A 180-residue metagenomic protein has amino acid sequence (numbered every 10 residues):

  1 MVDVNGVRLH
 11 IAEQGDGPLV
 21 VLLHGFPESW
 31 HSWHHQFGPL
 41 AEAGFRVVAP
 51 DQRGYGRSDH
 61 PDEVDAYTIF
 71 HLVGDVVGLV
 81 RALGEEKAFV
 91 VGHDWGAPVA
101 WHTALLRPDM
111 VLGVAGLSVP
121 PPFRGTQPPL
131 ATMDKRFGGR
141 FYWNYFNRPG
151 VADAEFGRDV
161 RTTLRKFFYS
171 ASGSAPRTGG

Functional and structural regions predicted by a protein language model:
V7-D59, L79: Conserved HGGG/HGGXW glycine-rich cap/lid loop of the alpha/beta-hydrolase fold
L9, R57-D59, V64-V91, W95-G180: Flexible "cap/lid" subdomain of the alpha/beta-hydrolase fold that forms the substrate-access gate
